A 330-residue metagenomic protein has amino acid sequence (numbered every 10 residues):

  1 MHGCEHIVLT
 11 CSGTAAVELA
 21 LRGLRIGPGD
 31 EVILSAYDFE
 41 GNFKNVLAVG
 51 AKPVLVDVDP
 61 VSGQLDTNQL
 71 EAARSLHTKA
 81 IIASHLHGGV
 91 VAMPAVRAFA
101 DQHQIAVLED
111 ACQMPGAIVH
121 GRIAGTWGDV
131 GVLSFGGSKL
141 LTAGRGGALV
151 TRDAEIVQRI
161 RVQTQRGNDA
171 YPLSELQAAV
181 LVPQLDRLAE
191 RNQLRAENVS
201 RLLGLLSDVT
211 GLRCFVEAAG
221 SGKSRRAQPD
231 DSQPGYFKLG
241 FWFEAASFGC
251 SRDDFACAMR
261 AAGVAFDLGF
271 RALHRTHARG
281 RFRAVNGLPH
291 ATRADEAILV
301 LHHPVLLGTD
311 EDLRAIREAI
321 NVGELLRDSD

Functional and structural regions predicted by a protein language model:
M1-A20, L34-D38, V56-V58: Short loop-beta-helix segment that forms the pyridoxal 5′-phosphate
C4-E5, A80-S84, M93-A95, I118 (+1 more regions): PLP-dependent aminotransferase class I/II
V8, I33, V54, V107-L108 (+4 more regions): Structural detector of well-ordered beta-strand residues that form the stable sheet scaffold of enzyme domains
R22-A111, I118: PLP-dependent aminotransferase-like
Y37, A51, V58, C112-Q113 (+4 more regions): Histidine-centered beta-alpha loop that forms part of the nucleotide-sugar donor binding/catalytic region in diverse
A117-G125: Active-site "gating" loop of Rossmann-like NAD(P)-dependent oxidoreductase/epimerase domains
T126-R159, Y171, E175-V180: Active-site PLP attachment segment
